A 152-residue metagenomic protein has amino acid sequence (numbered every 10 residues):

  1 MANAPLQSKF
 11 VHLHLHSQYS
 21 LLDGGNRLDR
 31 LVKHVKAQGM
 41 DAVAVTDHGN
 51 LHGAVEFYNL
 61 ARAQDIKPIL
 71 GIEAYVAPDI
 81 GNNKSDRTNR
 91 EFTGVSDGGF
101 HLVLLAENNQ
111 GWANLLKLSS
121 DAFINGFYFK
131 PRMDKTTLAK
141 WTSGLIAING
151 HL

Functional and structural regions predicted by a protein language model:
M1-L152: Phosphodiester-processing cores and adjacent nucleic acid-binding clamps
